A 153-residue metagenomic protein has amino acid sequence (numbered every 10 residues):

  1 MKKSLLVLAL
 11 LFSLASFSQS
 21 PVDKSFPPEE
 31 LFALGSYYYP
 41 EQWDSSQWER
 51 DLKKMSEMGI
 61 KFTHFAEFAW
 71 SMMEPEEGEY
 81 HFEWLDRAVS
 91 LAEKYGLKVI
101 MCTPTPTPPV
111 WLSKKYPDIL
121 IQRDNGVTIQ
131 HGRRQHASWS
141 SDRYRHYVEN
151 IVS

Functional and structural regions predicted by a protein language model:
S4-L14: Sec-dependent N-terminal signal peptides
P21-Q47, K53-K54, M58-K61: An acidic-aromatic substrate-binding cleft motif
V22, M58, R143-S153: Active-site and adjacent substrate-binding regions of carbohydrate-active enzymes
A33-D44, A66-L85, T128-E149: The substrate-binding groove and active-site-proximal loops of carbohydrate-active enzymes, especially glycoside
E49-E57, K61-T128, V152: Aromatic-lined substrate-binding rim segments of carbohydrate-active enzymes
